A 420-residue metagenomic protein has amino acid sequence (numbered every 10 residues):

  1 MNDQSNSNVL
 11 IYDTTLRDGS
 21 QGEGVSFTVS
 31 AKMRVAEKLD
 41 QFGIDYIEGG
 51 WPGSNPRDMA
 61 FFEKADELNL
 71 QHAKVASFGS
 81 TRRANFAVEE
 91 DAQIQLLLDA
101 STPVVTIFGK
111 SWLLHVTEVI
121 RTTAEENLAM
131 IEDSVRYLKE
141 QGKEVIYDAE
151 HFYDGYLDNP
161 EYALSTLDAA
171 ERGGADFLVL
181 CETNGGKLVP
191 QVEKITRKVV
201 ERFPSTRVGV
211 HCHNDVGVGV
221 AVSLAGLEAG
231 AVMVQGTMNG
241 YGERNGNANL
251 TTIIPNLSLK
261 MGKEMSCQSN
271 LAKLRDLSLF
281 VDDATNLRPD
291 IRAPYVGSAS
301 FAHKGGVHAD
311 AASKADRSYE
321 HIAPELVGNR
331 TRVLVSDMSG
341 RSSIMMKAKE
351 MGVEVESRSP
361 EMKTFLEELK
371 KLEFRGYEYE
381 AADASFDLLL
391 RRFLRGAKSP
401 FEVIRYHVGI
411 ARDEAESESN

Functional and structural regions predicted by a protein language model:
N8-V9, T15, G262-N420: A mid-to-C-terminal "edge-of-domain" accessory segment
V9-I11, D18-I47, S54, F62-L70 (+2 more regions): Alpha/beta enzyme core
T14, G50, F78, F108 (+6 more regions): Generic beta-strand/beta-sheet core signal
V25, W51-N55, R83, A124 (+8 more regions): Hydrophobic alpha-helical scaffolding
F27-S30, R34, P56-A60, V88 (+14 more regions): Conserved active-site and cofactor/substrate-binding residues in soluble primary-metabolism enzymes
D40-G43, D66-L70, L98-S101, V105 (+12 more regions): Structural signal for hydrophobic packing residues in well-ordered secondary-structure cores of soluble enzyme domains
Q71-F78: A glycine-rich helix N-cap at a beta->alpha junction
N184-K187, K194-E320: Catalytic alpha/beta core domains of metabolic enzymes, predominantly
